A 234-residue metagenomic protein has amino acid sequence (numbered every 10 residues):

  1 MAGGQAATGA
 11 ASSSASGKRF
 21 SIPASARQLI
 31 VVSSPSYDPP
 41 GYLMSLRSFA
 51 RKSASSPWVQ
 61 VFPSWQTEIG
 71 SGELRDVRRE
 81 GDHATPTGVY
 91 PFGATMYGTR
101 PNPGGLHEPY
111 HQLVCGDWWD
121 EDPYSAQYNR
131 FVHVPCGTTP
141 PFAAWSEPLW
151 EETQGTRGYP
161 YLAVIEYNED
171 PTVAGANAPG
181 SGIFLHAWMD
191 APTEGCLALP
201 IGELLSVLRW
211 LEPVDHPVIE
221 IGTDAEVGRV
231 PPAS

Functional and structural regions predicted by a protein language model:
M1-A10: Secretory targeting and sorting signals
G9-A187, A191-T193, L204-S234: Cell wall/extracellular polymer interaction/catalysis modules
C196: Short cysteine clusters
P200: Conserved "landmark" site that anchors the functional core of diverse proteins
